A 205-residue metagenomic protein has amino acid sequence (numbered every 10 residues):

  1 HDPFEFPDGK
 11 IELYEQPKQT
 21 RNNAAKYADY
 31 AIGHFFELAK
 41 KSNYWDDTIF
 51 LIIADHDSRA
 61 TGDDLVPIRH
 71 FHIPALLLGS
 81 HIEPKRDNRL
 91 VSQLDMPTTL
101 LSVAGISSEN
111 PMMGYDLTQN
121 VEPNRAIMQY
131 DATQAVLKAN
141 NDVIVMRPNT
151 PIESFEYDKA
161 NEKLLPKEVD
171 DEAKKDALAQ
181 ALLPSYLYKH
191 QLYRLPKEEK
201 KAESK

Functional and structural regions predicted by a protein language model:
H1-K205: Solvent-exposed soluble domains appended to multi-pass membrane proteins
